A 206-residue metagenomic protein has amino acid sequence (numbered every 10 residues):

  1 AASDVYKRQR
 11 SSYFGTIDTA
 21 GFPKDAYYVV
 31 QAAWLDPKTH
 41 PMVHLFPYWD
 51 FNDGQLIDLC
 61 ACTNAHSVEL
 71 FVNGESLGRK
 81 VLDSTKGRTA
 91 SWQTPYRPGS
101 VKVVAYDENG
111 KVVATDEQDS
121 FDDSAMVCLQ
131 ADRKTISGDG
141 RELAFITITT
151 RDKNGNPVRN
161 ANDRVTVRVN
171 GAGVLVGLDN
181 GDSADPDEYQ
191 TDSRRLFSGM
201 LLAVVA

Functional and structural regions predicted by a protein language model:
A1-Y6: Short, small-residue-biased leader/transition segments that mark boundaries at the very start of proteins
S11-L59, A65: Aromatic- and carboxylate-lined catalytic core of secreted/periplasmic carbohydrate-active enzymes
W49-Q55, T135-A144: Short, solvent-exposed loop/linker segments at the N-terminal edge of repeated beta-sheet extracellular domains
L59-C62, V104, R141-V158: Beta-strand-rich structural segments
N64-H66, L70-L77, T115-E117, L143 (+1 more regions): Short flexible loop/turn segments that cap and initiate beta-strands
D83-A90, D185-L202: Aromatic sugar-binding surface patches on proteins that engage polysaccharides or sugar-phosphate polymers
Q93-P98, A206: Surface-exposed, short loops/turns at beta-strand junctions within beta-sandwich domains
G110-D122: Edge beta-strands of extracellular beta-sandwich domains
